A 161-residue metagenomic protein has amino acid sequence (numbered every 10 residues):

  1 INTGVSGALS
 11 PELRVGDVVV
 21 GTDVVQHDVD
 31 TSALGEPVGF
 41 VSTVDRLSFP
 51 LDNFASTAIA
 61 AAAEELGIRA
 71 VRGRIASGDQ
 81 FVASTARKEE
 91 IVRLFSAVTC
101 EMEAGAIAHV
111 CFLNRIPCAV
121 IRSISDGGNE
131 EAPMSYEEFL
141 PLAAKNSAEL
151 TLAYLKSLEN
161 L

Functional and structural regions predicted by a protein language model:
I1-L161: Glycine-rich phosphate- or other oxyanion-binding loops that anchor nucleotides, phosphorylated ligands
